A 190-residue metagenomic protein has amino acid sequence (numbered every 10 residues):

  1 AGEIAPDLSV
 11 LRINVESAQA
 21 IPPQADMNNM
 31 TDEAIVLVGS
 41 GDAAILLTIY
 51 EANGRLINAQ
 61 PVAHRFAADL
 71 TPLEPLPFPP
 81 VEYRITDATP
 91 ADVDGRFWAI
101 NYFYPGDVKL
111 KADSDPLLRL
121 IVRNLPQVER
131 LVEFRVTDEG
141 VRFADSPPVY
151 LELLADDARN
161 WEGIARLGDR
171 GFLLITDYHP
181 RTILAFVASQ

Functional and structural regions predicted by a protein language model:
A1-Q190: Sequence/structural signature of beta-propeller domains
